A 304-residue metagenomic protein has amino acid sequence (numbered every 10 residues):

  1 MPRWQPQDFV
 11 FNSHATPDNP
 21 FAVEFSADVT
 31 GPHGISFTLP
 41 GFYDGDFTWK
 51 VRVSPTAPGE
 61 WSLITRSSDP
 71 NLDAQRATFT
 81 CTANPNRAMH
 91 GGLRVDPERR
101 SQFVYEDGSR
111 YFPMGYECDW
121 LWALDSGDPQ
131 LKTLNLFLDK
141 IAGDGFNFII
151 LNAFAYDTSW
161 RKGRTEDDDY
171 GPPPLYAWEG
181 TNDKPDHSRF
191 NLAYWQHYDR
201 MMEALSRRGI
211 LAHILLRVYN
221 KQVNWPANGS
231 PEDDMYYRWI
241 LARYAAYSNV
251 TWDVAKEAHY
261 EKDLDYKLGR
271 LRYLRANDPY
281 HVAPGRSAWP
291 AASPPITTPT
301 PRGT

Functional and structural regions predicted by a protein language model:
M1-W4, P17-P20: Short, solvent-exposed loop/linker segments at the N-terminal edge of repeated beta-sheet extracellular domains
P6, A22-S26, T38: Exposed beta-strand and adjacent loop surfaces of beta-rich binding modules that mediate intermolecular recognition
F9-P17: Short amphipathic, basic-aromatic surface patches that mediate peripheral association with negatively charged
N19, F37, W61-L63, D73-Q75 (+3 more regions): Short acidic, gly/pro-rich beta-turn/loop elements at beta-sheet edges and active-site/ligand-binding grooves
E24, M89-G92, D96-G303: Active-site mouth of glycoside hydrolases
D28, H33-F103, D107, L121: Extended acidic/polar, glycine-enriched regions that form or flank non-catalytic beta-rich accessory modules
